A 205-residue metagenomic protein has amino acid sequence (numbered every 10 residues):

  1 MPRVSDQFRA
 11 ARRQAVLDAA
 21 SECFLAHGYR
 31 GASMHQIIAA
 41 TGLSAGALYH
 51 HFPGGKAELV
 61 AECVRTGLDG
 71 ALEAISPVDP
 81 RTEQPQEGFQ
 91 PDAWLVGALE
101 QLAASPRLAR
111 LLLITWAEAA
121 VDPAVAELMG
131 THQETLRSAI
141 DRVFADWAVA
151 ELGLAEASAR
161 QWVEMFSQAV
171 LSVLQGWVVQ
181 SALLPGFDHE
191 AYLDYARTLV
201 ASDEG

Functional and structural regions predicted by a protein language model:
M1-A11, A148, L152-L154: N-terminal intrinsically disordered/low-complexity leader segments
A15, A19-A26, G70-R81, L111 (+2 more regions): Solvent-exposed, amphipathic alpha-helical segments
A15, A19-E58, E62: Helix-turn-helix
E62, E73-A109, E156-S167: Hydrophobic alpha-helical connector segments
V64-G70: Short, basic, alpha-helical segments at the C-terminal edge of helix-turn-helix-like DNA-binding modules
F89-P91, A103-G130: Amphipathic alpha-helical segments used for helix-helix packing
A124-G130, E134, A148-E204: Hydrophobic/aromatic-rich alpha-helical bundle segments in the mid-to-C-terminal region
